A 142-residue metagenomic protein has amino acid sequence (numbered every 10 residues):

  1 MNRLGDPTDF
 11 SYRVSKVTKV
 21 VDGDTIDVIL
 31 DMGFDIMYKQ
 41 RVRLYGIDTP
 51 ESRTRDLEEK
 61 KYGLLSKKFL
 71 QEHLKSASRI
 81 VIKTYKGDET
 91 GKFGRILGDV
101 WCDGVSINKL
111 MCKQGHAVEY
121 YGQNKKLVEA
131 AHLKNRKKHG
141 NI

Functional and structural regions predicted by a protein language model:
M1-I142: Small beta-barrel nucleic-acid-binding modules, primarily SNase/OB-fold domains and secondarily Tudor-like barrels
